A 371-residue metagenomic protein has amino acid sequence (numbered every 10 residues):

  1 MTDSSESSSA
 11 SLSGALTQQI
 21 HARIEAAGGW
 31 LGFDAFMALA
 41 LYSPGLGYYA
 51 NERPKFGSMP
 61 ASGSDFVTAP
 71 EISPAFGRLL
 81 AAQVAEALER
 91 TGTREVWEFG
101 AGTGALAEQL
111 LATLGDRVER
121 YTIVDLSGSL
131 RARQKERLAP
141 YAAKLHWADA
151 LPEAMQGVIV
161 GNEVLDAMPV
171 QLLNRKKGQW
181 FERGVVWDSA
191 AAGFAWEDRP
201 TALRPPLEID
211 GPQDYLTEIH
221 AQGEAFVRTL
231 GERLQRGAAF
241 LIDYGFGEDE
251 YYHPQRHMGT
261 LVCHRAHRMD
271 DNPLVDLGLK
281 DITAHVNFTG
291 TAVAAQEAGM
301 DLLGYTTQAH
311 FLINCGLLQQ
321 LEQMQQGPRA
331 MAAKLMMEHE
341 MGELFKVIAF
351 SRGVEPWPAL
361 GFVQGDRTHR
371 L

Functional and structural regions predicted by a protein language model:
M1-F99, T103-M155, L173, H310-I313 (+1 more regions): Rossmann-like AdoMet
A15, G32-A35, E71, A75 (+7 more regions): Generic recognition of stable, solvent-exposed alpha-helical segments in well-folded globular domains
T91, R117, T122, Y141 (+8 more regions): Hydrophobic/basic alpha-helical segments enriched in Actinobacteria
W97, V124, I159-N162, I242: Active-site flanking residues adjacent to catalytic metal/cofactor-binding acidic residues
R131, Q156, M168-P169, D249: Conserved protein kinase catalytic core
V160-L207, P254-H264: A mobile, often basic/glycine-rich helix-loop segment that functions as the active-site lid/recognition loop
R204-L371: Long, Lys/Arg- and hydrophobic-enriched amphipathic alpha-helices
